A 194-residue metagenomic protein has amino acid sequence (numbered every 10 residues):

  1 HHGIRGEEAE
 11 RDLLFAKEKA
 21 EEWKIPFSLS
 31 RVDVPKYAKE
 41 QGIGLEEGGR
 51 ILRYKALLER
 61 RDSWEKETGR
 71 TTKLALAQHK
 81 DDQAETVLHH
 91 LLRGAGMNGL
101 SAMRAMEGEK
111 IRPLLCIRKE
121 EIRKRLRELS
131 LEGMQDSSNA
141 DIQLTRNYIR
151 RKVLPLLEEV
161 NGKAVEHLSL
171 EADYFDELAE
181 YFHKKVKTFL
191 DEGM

Functional and structural regions predicted by a protein language model:
H2-L154: Core alpha/beta nucleotide-donor-binding catalytic domains of modification enzymes
L144-M194: ATP/NTP-dependent adenylation/nucleotidyl-transfer catalytic domains that generate, transfer, or process NMP-activated
